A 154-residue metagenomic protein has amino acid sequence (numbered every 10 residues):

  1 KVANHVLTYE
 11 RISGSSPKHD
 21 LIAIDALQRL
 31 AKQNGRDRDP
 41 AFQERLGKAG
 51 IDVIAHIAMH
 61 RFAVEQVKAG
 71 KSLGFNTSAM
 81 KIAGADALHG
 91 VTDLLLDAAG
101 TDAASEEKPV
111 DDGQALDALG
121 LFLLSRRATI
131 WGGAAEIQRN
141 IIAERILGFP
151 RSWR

Functional and structural regions predicted by a protein language model:
K1-G14, A99-R154: Glycine-rich phosphate/cofactor-binding loops in nucleotide/flavin-utilizing enzymes
K1-I57, A128: Glycine-rich beta->alpha junctions and the first turn(s) of the following alpha-helix
V6, A26-L30, N34, F62 (+4 more regions): Generic, well-ordered alpha-helical scaffold segments in large soluble proteins
D20, L46, T77-M80, A118: Hydrophobic packing residues in well-ordered alpha-helices of helical domains and bundles
L21-I24, D39, H60, A115-L116 (+2 more regions): Alpha-helix initiation and N-capping motif
A23, D52-A55, M80, L88 (+1 more regions): Catalytic-loop motifs flanking and including active-site residues across diverse enzymes
P40-Q43, I54-V110: C-terminal helix-coil-helix/basic helical segment that borders enzyme active sites and/or dimer interfaces and provides
